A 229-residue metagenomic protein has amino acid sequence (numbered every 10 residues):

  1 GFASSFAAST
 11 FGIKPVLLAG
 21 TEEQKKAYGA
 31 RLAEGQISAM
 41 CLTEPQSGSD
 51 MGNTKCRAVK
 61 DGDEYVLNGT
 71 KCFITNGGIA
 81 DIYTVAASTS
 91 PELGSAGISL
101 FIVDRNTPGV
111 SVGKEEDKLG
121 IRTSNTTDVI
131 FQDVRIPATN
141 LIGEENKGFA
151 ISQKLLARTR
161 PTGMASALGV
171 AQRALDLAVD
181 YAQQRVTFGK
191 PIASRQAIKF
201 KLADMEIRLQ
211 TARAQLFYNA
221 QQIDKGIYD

Functional and structural regions predicted by a protein language model:
G1-G35, T75-I82, G94, I223-G226: Internal helix-loop-helix
E34-T43: A short, Trp-centered hydrophobic/proline-enriched beta-strand micro-motif
Q46-S49, F73-N76, S90-E92, K118-N125: Short Gly/Pro-enriched turn/cap motifs at secondary-structure boundaries
C56-V59: A structural signal for short hydrophobic beta-strand segments in well-ordered beta-sheet cores
E64, N68-V112: A short core secondary-structure module
T89, V110-T211: Glycine-rich beta->alpha junctions and the first turn(s) of the following alpha-helix
A203-G226: Active-site pocket-lining segment
